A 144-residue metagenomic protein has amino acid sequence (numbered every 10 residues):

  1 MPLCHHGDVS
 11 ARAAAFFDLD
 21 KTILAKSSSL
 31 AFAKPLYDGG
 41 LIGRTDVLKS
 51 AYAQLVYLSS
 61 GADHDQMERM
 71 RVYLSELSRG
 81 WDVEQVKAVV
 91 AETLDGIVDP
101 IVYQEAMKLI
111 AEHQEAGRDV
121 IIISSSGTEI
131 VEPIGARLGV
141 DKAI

Functional and structural regions predicted by a protein language model:
P2-S59: Active-site neighborhood of HAD-like aspartate-dependent phosphohydrolases
C4-H5, L77, E132: Generic detector of intrinsically disordered, low-complexity, polar/charged segments
R12-F16, V90, I122: A broad "ordered helical/assembly scaffold" signature
F17-K34, P100-S126: Conserved cytosolic headpiece of P-type ATPases
D18-L19, V72-Y73, A143: Residue-level signal for pocket-adjacent positions within structured domains
S28-S29, L41-E112: A metal-dependent, Asp-based hydrolase signature
V86, L109-L138, K142-I144: Substrate-recognition element of Asp-dependent hydrolases with the DxDx(T/V) motif
